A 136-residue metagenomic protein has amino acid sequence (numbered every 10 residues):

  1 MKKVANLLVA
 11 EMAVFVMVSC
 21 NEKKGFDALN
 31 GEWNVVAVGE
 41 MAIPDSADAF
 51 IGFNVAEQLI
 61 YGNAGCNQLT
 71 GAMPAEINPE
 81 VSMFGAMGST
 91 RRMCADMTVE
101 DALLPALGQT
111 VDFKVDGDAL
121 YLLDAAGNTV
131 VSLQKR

Functional and structural regions predicted by a protein language model:
M1-L8: Bacterial N-terminal signal peptides that target proteins for export
N6, C20-R136: Lipid interaction determinants
V9-V14: Hydrophobic helical h-region of N-terminal Sec-dependent signal peptides in bacterial secretory/periplasmic proteins
